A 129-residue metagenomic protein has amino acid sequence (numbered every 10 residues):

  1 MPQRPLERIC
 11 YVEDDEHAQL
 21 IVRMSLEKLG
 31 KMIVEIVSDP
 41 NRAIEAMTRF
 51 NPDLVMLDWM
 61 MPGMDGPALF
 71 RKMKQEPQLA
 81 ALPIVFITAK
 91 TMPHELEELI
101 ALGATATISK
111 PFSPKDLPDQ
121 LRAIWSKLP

Functional and structural regions predicted by a protein language model:
L6-H17, V22-L26, V55: Conserved acidic segment of CheY-like receiver
I36-L54: Acidic, metal-coordinating helix/loop segments flanking the phosphotransfer/catalytic sites of two-component signaling
D58, T88: Active-site residues of response regulator receiver
M61: Receiver (REC) domain active-site loop signature in two-component systems and cognate sites in sensor histidine kinases
F112-R122: C-terminal output helix
